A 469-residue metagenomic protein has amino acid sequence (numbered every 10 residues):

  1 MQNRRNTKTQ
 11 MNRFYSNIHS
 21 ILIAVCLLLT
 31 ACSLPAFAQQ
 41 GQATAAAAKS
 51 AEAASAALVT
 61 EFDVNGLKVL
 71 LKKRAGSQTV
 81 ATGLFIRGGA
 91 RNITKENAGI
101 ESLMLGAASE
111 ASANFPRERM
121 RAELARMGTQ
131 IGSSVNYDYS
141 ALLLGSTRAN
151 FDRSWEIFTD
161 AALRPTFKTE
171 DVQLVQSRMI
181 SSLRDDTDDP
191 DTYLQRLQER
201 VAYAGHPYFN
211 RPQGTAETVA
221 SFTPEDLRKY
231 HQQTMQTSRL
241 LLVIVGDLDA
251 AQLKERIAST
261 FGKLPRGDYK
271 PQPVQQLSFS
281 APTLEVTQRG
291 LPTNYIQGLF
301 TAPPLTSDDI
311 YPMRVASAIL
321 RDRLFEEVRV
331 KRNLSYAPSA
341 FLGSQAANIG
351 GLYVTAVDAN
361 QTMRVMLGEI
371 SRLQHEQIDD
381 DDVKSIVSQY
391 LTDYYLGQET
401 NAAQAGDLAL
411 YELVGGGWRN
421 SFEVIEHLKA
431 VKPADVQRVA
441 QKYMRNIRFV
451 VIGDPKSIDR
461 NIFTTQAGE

Functional and structural regions predicted by a protein language model:
S20-S33: Bacterial N-terminal signal peptides
Q39-A51, L241-G246, Y353, K384-E469: C-terminal regions of mature proteins
G41-A47, A204, P212, T237 (+2 more regions): An aromatic/glycine/proline-enriched structural segment found at the starts of mature extracellular/organellar domains
T44, M120-Y230, V383-A402: Acidic/histidine-enriched segments that form metal/cofactor-coordinating and catalytic pocket/exosite environments
G66, L84, E101-M104, L124 (+15 more regions): Buried hydrophobic packing residues in well-ordered domains
G83-R148, R211, I319-R332, F341: M16/MPP (pitrilysin/insulinase) zinc-metallopeptidase core fold and M16-derived inactive scaffolds
E110-N114, G145-Q176, L342-G397, T464-E469: M16/insulysin-pitrilysin zinc metalloprotease superfamily fold
R178-L197, Q275-T293, V330-L334, E376-E426 (+1 more regions): Short acidic/His-enriched helical or mixed secondary-structure segments at domain edges of catalytic enzymes and some
